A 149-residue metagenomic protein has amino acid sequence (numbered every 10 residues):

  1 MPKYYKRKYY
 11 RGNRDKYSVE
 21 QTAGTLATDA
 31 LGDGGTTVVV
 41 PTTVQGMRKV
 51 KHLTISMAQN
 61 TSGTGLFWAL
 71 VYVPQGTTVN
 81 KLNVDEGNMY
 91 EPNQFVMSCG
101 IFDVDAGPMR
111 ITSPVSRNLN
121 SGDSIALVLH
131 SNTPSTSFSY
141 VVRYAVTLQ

Functional and structural regions predicted by a protein language model:
M1, L53-I55, I125: Short low-polarity hydrophobic stretches
M1-D33: N-terminal leader/pro-regions and domain N-caps
R11-K16, N118-Q149: C-terminal interaction-tip segments
Y17, T77-L119, F138: Extended, solvent-exposed segments with strong compositional bias
L26, I55, V73, V79-V84 (+1 more regions): Extended hydrophobic/Leu-rich segments
L31-G34, G122-S124: Tight coil/turn sites that cap or link beta-strands
D33-P74, R143: Beta-rich globular "head" domains
T61-L66, V79-N80, S137-S139: Short, solvent-exposed secondary-structure capping/transition elements
